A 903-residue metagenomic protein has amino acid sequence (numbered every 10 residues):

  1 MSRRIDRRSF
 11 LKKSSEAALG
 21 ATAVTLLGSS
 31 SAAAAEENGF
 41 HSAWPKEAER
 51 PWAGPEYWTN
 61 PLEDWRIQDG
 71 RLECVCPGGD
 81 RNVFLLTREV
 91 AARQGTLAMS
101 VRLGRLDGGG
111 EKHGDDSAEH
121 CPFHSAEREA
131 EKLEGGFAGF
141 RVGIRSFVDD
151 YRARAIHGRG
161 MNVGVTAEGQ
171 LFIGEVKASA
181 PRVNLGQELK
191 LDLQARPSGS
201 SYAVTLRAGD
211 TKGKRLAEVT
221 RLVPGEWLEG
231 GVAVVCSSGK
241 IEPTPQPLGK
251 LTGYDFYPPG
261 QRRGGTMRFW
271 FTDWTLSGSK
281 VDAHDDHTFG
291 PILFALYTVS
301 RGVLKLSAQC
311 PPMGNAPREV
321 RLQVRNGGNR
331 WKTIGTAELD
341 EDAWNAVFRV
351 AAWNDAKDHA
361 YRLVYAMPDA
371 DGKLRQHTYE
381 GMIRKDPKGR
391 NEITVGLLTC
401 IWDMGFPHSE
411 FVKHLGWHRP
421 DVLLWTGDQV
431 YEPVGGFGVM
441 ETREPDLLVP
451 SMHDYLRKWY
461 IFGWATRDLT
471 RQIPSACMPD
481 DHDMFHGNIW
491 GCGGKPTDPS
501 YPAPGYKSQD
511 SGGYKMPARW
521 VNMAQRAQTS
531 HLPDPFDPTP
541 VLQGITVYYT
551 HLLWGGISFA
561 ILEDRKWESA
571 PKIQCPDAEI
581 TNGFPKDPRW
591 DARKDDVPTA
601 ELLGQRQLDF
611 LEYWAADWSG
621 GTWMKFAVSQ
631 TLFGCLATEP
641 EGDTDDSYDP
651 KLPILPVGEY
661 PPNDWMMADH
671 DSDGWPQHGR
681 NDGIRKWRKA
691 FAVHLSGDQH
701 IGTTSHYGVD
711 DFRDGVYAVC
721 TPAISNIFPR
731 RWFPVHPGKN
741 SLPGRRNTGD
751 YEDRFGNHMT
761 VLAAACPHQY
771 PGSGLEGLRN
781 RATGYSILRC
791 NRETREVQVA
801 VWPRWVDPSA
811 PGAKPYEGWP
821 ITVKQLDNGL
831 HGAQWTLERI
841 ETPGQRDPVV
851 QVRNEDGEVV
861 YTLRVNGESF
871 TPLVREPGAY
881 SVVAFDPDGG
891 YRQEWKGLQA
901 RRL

Functional and structural regions predicted by a protein language model:
S2-L19: N-terminal secretory signal peptides and thylakoid transit peptides that target proteins across membranes
R4, T25-F40: C-terminal segment of N-terminal export signals and the immediately downstream linker at the start of the mature
E36-D286, L304-K305: Extracellular glycan-recognition regions
G70, R263, R268-S279, V299-R301 (+4 more regions): Long, structured stretches of catalytic cores involved in phosphate-ester chemistry, encompassing
L206-A208, L322-V324, V852-N854: Conserved aromatic beta-strand anchor motif in extracellular beta-sandwich/beta-rich domains
T220-L222, R330-D342, V860-G867: Solvent-exposed serine/threonine-rich low-complexity stretches and specific carbohydrate-binding patches
E319-N329: Short beta-strand segments and strand-loop junctions that repeat across beta-rich extracellular domains
V347-R349: Ligand-binding face of N-terminal immunoglobulin V-set domains in extracellular IgSF glycoproteins
